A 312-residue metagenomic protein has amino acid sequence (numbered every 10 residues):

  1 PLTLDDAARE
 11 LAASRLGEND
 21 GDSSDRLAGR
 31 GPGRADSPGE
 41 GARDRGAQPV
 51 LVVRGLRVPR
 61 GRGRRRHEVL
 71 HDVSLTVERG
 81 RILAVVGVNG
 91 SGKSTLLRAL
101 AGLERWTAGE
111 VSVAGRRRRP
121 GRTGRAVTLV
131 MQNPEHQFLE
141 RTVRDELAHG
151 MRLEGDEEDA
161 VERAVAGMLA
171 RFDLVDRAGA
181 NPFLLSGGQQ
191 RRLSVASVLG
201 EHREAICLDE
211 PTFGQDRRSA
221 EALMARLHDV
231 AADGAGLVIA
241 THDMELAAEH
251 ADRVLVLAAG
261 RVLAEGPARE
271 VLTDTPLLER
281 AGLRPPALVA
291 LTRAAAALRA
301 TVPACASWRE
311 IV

Functional and structural regions predicted by a protein language model:
V86-V88: The feature captures the beta-strand-to-loop junction immediately N-terminal to the Walker
A101: Helix-to-loop junction immediately C-terminal to a conserved catalytic motif
G109-R125: Conserved ABC transporter NBD signature motif
D159-R177: Conserved ABC ATPase "signature" region
N181-L185: Conserved ABC ATPase signature
V198-L199: ABC ATPase C-loop
T241-H242: H-loop/switch region of ABC-family ATPase nucleotide-binding domains
